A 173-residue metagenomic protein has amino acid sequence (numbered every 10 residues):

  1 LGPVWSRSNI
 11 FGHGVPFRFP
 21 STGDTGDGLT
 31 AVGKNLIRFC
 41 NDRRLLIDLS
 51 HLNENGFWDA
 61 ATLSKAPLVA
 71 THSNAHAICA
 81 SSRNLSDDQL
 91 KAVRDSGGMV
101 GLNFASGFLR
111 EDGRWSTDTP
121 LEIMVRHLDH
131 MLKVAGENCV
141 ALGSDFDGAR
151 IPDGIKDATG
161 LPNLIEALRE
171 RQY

Functional and structural regions predicted by a protein language model:
L1-S6, T71, D95-N103, V140-S144: Non-cysteine beta-strand/loop elements that form the S-adenosyl-L-methionine
G2-F19, D27-G28: Histidine/acidic-residue-rich, glycine-tolerant segments that coordinate divalent metal ions
S6-S8, L45, S50-F57, S73-H76 (+2 more regions): Active-site beta-loop-alpha junctions enriched in small/polar residues
F17-V69, S82-G97, E122-N138: Histidine/acidic residue-rich metal-binding segments in metalloenzymes
A80-S82, G113-W115, P152-K156: Short, solvent-exposed loop/turn segments at secondary-structure boundaries
M99-F108, G113: A conserved active-site cap/scaffold subdomain adjacent to cofactor or substrate pockets
N103-F104, V134-A158: Short acidic/histidine-rich active-site segments
K156-Y173: Mid-to-C-terminal alpha-helical segments outside catalytic/metal-binding sites
